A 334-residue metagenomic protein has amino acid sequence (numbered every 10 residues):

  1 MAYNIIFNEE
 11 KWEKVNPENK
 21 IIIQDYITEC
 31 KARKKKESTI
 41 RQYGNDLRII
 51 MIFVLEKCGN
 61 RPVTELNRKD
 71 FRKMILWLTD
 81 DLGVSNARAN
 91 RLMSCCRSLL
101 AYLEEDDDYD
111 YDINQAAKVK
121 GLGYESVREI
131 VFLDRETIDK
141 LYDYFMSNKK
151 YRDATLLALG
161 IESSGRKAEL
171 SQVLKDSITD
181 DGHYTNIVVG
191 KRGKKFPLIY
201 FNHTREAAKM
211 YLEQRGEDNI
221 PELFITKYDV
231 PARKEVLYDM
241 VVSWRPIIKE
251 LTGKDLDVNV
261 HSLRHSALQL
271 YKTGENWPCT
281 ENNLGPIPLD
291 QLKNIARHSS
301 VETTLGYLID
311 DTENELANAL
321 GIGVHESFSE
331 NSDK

Functional and structural regions predicted by a protein language model:
M1-E10, I322-K334: C-terminal secondary-structure termini that scaffold catalytic or DNA-interacting sites
I6-E10, Q24-R128: N-terminal core-binding DNA-recognition domain of tyrosine recombinases/integrases
G123-K140, R192-H203, E217-I220: DNA breakage-rejoining catalytic core of tyrosine-based enzymes
D139-K167: Basic, Lys/Arg- and aromatic-enriched nucleic-acid-binding interface segment
S163, A168, Q172-A207: Conserved tyrosine-mediated DNA breakage-rejoining catalytic core shared by Y-recombinases
F201-D255, H261, G274: Active-site/catalytic core of tyrosine-dependent DNA strand-transfer enzymes
V242-N294, V301, E313: Short, basic (Lys/Arg/His-rich) helix/loop patches that form interaction surfaces in the mid-to-C-terminal regions
A296-I322: Catalytic-site neighborhood detector that most strongly recognizes the C-terminal catalytic loop/helix of tyrosine
